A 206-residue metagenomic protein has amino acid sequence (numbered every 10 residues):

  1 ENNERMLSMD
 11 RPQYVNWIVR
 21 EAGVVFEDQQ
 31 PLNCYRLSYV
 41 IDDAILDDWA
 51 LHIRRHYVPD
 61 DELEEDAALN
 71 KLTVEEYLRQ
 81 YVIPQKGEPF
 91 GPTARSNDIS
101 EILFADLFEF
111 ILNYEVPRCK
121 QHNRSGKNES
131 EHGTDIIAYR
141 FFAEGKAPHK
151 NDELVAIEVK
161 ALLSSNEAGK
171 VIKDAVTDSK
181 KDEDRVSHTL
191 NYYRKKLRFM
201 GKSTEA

Functional and structural regions predicted by a protein language model:
E1-E75, V82-K86: Nuclease-adjacent, charged terminal/linker segments that flank catalytic cores
L78, N128-A138: Charged, often glycine-rich, active-site loop that binds/positions anionic groups
V82-A105, S125-G126: A short, highly charged nucleic-acid-interacting micro-segment common to nuclease and nuclease-linked defense proteins
F108, I136-A138, V155-A161: Conserved catalytic cores of phosphodiester-cleaving nucleases, focusing on short active-site segments
I111-E129: A short acidic/basic microdomain associated with nuclease active sites
L112, K120, A138-F142, A161-L163: Short, flexible loop/turn elements at secondary-structure junctions
Y139-A156: Active-site beta-strand-loop-beta-strand hairpin of nuclease catalytic cores that positions key catalytic residues
S165-A206: Acidic, metal/cofactor-coordinating or nucleic-acid-engaging core segments within structured domains
